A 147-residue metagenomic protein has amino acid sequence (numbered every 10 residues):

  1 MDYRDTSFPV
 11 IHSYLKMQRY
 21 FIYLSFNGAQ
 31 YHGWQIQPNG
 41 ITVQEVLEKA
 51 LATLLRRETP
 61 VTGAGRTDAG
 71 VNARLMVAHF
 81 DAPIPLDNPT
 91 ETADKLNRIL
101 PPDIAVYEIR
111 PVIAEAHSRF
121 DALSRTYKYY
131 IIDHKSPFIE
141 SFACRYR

Functional and structural regions predicted by a protein language model:
M1-H12: N-terminal amphipathic/hydrophobic targeting modules at extreme N-termini, encompassing cleavable Sec/SRP-type signal
Y14-R147: Structured-RNA-binding interfaces characteristic of tRNA pseudouridine synthases
